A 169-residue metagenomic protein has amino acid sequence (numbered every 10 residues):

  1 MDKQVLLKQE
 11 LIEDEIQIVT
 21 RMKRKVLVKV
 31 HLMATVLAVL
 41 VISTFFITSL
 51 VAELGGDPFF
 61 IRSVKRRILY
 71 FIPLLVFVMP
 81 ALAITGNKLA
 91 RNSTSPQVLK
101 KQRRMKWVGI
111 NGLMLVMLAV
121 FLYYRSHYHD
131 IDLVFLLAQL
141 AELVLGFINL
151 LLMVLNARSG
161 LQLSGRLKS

Functional and structural regions predicted by a protein language model:
L11-K25: Short, Lys/Arg-rich, polar N-terminal cytosolic tail immediately upstream of the first transmembrane signal-anchor
M22-S169: Polytopic transmembrane helical bundles with strong interfacial aromatic enrichment
